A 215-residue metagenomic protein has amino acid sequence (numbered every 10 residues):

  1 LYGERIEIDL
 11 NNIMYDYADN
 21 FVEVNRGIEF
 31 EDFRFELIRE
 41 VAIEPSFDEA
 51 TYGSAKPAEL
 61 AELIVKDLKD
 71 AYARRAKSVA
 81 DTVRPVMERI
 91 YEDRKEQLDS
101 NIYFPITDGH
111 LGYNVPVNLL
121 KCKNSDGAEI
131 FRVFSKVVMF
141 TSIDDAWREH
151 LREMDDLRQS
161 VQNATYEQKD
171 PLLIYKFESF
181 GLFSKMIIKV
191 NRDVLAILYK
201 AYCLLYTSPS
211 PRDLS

Functional and structural regions predicted by a protein language model:
L1-S208, S215: Extended, charged helical/alpha-beta scaffold domains that provide interaction surfaces
